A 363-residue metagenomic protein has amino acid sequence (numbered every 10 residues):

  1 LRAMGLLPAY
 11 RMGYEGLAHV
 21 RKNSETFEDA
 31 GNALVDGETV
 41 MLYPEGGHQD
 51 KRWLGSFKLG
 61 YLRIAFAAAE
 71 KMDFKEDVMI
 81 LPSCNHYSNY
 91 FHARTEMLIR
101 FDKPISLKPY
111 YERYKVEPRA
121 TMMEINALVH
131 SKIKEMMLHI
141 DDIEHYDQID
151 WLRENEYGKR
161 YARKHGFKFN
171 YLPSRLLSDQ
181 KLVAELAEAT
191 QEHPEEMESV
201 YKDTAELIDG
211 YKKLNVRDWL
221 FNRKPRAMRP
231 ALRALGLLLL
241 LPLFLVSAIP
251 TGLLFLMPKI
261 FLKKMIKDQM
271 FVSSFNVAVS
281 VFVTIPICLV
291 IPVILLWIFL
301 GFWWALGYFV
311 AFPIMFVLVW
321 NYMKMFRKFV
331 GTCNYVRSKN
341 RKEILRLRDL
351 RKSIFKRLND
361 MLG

Functional and structural regions predicted by a protein language model:
L1-A120, A227-M228, L241-G363: Soluble catalytic domains of membrane acyltransferases
A120, A127-L220: Long, charge-rich alpha-helical interaction segments
L186-L262: Membrane-proximal, non-transmembrane alpha-helical segments
